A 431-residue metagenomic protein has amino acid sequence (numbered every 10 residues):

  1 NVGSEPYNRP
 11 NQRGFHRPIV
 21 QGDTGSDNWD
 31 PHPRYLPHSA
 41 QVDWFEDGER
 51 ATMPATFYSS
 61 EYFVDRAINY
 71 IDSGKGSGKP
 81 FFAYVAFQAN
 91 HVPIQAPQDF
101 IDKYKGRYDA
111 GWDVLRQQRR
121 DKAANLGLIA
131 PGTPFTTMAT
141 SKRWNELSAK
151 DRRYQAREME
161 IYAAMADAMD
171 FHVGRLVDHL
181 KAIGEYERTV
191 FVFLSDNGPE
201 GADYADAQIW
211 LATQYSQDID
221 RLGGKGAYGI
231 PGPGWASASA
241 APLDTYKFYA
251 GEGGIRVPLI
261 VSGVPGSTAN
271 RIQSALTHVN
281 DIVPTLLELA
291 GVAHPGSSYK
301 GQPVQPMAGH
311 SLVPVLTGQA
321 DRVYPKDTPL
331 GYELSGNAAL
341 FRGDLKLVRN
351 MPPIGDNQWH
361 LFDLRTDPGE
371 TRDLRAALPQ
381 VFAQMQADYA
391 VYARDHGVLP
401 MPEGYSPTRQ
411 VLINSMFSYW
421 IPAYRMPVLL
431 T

Functional and structural regions predicted by a protein language model:
N1-N8, Q21-G25, A83-P93, P134-R143 (+4 more regions): Short, solvent-exposed turn/loop segments enriched in Gly/Ser/Thr/Pro and often Arg
V2-K105, A110, T140-A163: Formylglycine-dependent
E5-G14, I94-A96, D178-S262, F417-P422: Histidine-centered active-site microenvironments of extracellular/periplasmic hydrolases and transferases
R13-H16, G76-A83, E185-F191, K326 (+1 more regions): Loop/turn elements at helix/coil->beta-strand transitions in domains of secreted/extracellular proteins
H16-R17, Q21-W29, K225-G254, G266-A275 (+2 more regions): C-terminal cap/loop subdomain of S1 sulfatases and analogous C-terminal strand-loop tails that border
E46-M53, I101-G106, R153-M159, G224-G226 (+4 more regions): Flexible glycine/proline-enriched surface loops and loop-helix/loop-strand junctions
F63, I161-L176: Outer-membrane beta-barrel transmembrane strands
F135-S141, E146-Q155, I282, D321 (+5 more regions): Long, internal low-complexity/basic segments
